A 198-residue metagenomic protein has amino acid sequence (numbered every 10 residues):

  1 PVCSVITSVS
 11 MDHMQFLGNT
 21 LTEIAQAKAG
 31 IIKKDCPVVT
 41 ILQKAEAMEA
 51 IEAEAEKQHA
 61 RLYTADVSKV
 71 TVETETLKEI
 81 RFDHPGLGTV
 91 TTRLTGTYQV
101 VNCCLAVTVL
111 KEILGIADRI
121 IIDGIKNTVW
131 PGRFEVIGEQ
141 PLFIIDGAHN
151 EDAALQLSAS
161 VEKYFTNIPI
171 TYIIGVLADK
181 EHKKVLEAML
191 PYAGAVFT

Functional and structural regions predicted by a protein language model:
P1, I6-T89, C103, V107-R119: Acidic, Mg2+-coordinating active-site environments of NTP-dependent enzymes
P1-V5, V9-S10, M14, E23 (+1 more regions): Nucleotide phosphate-binding/pyrophosphate-handling subdomain across enzymes that bind or process nucleotide phosphates
C36-V38, R61-L62, P169-Y172, G194-F197: Hydrophobic beta-strand segments of well-ordered beta-sheets in folded domains
K44-Y63, K78, L142-I144, E151 (+1 more regions): C-terminal helical cap/extension that packs against the catalytic core of soluble nucleotide-cofactor enzymes
